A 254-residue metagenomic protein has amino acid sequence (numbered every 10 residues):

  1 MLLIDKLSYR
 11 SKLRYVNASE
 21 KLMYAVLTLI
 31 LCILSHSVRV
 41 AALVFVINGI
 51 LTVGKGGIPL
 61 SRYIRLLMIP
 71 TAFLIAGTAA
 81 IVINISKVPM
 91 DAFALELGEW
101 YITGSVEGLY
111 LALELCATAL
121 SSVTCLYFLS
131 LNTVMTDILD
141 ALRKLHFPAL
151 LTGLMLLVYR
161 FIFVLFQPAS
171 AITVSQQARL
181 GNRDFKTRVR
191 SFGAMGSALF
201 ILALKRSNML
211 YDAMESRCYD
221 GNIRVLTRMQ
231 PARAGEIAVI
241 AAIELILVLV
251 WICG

Functional and structural regions predicted by a protein language model:
M1-V38, V46-L51, L165-G254: Transmembrane alpha-helix interface motif
Y15, S35, G57, N132 (+1 more regions): Helix-loop interface residues and adjacent transmembrane-helix termini in multi-pass membrane transporters, primarily
K21-L22, P59-T71, E236, I240: Alpha-helical transmembrane segments and their helix-start/interface "positive-inside/aromatic belt" motifs in integral
I33-S37, R62-L66, V106-L113, Q230-A232: Interfacial loop-to-helix junctions that mark the boundaries of transmembrane helices in multi-pass membrane
V38, P59-L60, P148-L150: Membrane-helix interface segments
V44-L51, D137-A141: Hydrophobic transmembrane alpha-helix segments characteristic of membrane transport and insertion machinery
N48-G57, T71-A76: Alpha-helical transmembrane segments and their membrane-interface exit regions
L66-N182: Juxtamembrane/interface alpha-helical elements of multi-pass membrane proteins
